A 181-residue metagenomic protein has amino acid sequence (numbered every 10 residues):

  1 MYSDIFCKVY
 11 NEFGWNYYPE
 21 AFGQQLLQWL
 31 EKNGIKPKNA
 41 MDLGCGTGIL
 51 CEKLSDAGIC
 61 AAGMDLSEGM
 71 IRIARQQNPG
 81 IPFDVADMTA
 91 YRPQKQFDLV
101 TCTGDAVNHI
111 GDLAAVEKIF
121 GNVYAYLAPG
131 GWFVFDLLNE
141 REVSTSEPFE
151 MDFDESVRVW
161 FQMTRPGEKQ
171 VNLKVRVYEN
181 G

Functional and structural regions predicted by a protein language model:
M1-I35: Conserved class I S-adenosyl-L-methionine
P37-N39: Nucleotide donor/acceptor-binding cores
M41, G48-A90: Class I SAM-dependent methyltransferase SAM/SAH-binding core
R92-L99: A short acidic, Gly/Pro-enriched loop at the edge of an enzyme's catalytic core that lines a small-molecule cofactor
T103-D105: Residues lining the SAM
N108-I110: A short His-aromatic
E117-P129: A short glycine-rich, Lys/Arg-flanked "PGG" loop and its adjoining helix->strand segment in the class I
V134-G181: SAM-dependent methyltransferase
